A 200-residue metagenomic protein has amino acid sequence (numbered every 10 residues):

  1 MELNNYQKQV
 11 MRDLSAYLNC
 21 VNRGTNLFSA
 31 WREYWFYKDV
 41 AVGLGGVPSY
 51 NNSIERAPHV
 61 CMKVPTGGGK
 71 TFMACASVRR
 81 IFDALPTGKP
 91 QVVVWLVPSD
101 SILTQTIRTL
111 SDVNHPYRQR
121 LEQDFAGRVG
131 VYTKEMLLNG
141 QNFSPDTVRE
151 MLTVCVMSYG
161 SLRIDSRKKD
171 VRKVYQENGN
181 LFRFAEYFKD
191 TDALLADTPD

Functional and structural regions predicted by a protein language model:
M1-D200: RecA-like P-loop NTPase motor core of helicase/translocase proteins
